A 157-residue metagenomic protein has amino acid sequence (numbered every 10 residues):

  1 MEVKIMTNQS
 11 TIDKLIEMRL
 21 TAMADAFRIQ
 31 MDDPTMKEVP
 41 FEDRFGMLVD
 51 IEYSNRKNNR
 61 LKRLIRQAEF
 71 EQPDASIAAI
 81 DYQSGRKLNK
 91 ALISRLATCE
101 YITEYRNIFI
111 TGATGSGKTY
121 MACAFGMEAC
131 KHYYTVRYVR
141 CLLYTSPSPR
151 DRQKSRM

Functional and structural regions predicted by a protein language model:
D25-E71: Interdomain "pre-motor" coupling segment immediately N-terminal to P-loop NTPase/helicase cores
A78-L96: N-terminal pre-Walker A segment at the start of P-loop NTPase domains
T98-Y105: Phosphate-binding P-loop
N107-T119: Walker A/P-loop nucleotide-binding motif
T119-K131: Walker A/P-loop
Y134-L143: Short beta-strand-centered segment that lines the nucleotide-binding/catalytic pocket of NTP-utilizing
Y144-D151: Conserved small/polar residues in nucleotide/adenosyl-binding loops
